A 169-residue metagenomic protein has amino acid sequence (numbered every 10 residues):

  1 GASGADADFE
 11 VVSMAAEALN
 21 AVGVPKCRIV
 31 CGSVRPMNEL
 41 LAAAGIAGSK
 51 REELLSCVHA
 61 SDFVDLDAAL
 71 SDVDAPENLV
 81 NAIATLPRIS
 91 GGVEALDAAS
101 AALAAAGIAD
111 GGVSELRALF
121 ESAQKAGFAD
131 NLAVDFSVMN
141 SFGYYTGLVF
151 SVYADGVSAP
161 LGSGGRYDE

Functional and structural regions predicted by a protein language model:
G1-A18, P25-V30, N38-E52, H59-A60: Class II aminoacyl-tRNA synthetase-like tRNA-binding/catalytic domains
G1-P25, A69-E169: Positively charged, Gly/Ser-enriched RNA/tRNA-binding surfaces
C31-A43, V138-T146: Beta-rich nucleic-acid/ligand-interaction surfaces
S33, D62-D65, G92: Short, solvent-exposed helix-helix connector turns and helix-capping sites enriched in acidic/polar residues
I46-A69, A75, F128, V157: Acidic, His- and aromatic-enriched active-site or binding-groove loops in soluble protein domains that engage sugars
